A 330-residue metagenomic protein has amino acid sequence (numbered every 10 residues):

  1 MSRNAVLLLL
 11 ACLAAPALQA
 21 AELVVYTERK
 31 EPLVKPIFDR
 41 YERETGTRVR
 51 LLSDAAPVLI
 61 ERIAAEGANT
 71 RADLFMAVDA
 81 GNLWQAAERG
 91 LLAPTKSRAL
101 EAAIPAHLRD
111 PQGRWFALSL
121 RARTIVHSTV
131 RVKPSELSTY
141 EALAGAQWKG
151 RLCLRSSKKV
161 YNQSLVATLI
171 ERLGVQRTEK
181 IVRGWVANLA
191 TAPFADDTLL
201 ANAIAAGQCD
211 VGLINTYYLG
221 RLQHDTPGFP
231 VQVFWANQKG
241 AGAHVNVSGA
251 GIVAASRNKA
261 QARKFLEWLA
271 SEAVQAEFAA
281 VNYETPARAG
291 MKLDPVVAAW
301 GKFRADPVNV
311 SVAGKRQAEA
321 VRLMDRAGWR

Functional and structural regions predicted by a protein language model:
A5-P16: Bacterial N-terminal signal peptides
A17-E22: Boundary at the C-terminal end of the N-terminal hydrophobic targeting segment
E28, P32-K35, D54, V58 (+2 more regions): Extracytoplasmic ligand-binding site segments that recognize negatively charged/polar headgroups
P36-L51: Short alpha-helix C-terminal cap/hinge motif
G81-Q85, A205, D210-P230: A ligand-binding cleft/hinge motif common to bilobed small-molecule-binding domains
Y217-G251: A beta-strand-loop signature enriched in Asp, Gly, Thr, and Trp that corresponds to the sialidase/neuraminidase Asp-box
S248-V308: Mature extracytoplasmic/periplasmic domains
P295-R330: Extracellular/periplasmic bilobal clamshell ligand-binding domains
